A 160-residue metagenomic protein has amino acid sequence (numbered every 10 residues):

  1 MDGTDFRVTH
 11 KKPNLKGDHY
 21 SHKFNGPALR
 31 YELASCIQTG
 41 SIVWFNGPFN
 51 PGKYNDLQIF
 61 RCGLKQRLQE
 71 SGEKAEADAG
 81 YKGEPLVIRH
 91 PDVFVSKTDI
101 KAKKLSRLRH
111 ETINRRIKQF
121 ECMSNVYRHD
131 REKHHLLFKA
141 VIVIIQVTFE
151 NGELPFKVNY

Functional and structural regions predicted by a protein language model:
M1-Y160: Short, well-ordered secondary-structure "scaffold" segments embedded in the functional core of diverse domains
